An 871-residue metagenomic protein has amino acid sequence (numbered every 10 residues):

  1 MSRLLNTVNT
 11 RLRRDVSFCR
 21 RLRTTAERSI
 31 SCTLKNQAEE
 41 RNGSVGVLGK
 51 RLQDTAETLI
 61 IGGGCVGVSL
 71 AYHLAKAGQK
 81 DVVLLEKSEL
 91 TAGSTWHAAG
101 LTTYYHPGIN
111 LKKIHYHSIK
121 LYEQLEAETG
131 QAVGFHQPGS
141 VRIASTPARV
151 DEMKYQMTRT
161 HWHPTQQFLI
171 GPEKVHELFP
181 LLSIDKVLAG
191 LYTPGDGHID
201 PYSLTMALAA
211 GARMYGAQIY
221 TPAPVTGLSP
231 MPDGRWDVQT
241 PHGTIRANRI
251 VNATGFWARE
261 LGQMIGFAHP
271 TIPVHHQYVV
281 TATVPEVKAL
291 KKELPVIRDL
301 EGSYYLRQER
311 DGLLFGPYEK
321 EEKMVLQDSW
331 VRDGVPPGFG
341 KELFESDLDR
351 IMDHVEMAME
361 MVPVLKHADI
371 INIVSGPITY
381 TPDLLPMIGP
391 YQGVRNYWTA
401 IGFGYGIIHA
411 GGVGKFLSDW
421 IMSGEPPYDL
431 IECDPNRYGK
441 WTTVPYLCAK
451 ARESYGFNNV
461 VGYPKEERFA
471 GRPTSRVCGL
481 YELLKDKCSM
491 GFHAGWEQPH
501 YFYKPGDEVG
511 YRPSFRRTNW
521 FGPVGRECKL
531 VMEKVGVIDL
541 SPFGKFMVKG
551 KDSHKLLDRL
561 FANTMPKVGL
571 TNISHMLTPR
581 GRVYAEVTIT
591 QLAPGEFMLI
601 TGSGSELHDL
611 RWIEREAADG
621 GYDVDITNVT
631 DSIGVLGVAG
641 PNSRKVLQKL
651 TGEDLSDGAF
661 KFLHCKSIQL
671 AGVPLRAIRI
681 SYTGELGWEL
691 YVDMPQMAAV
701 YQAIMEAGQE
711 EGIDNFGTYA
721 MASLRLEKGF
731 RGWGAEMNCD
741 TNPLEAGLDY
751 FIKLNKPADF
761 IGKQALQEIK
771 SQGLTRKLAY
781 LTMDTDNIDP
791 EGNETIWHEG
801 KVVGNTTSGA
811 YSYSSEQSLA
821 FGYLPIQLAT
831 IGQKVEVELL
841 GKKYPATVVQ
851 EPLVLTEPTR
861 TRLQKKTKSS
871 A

Functional and structural regions predicted by a protein language model:
S2-T58, K76-K80: Extreme N-terminal leader/targeting segments of oxidoreductases
R3, Q124, H136, S145-T221 (+6 more regions): Flavin (FAD/FMN) cofactor-binding and adjacent substrate-gating region of FAD-dependent oxidoreductase domains
G63-G64, V68, K87: Glycine-rich Rossmann-fold phosphate-binding loop(s) that bind the pyrophosphate of adenine dinucleotide cofactors
S69, L101-T103, G227-D333, P337-E345 (+4 more regions): Flavin-dependent oxidoreductases
A75-W96: Glycine-rich FAD pyrophosphate-binding loop
G100-L178, E301-L306, R310-L314, E342 (+1 more regions): Dinucleotide-binding Rossmann-like beta1-alpha1 core, especially the glycine-rich loop that anchors the ADP
E301, R310, M324-D328, R332-S475: C-terminal catalytic lobe of FAD-dependent flavoproteins
Y428-D429, C433-A871: Glycine/proline-enriched, intrinsically flexible loops and inter-domain linkers
